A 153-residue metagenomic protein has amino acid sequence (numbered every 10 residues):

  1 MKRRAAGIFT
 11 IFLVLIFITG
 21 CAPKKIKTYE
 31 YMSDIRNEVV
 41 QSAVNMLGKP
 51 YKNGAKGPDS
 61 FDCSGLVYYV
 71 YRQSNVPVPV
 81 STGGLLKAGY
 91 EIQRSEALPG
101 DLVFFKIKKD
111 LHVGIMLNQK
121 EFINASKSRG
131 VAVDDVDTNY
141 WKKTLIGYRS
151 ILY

Functional and structural regions predicted by a protein language model:
M1-F9: Bacterial N-terminal signal peptides that target proteins for export
F17-G20: C-terminal motif of bacterial Sec signal peptides marking the signal peptidase cleavage site
A22-K25: Bacterial signal peptide processing site
T28-E30, I35-N37, V76-T138: ...with weaker cross-activation on analogous glycine-rich loops/strands in unrelated enzymes
A43-S60, V78-V80: Active-site nucleophile-His-acid catalytic modules used for acyl/amide transfer and hydrolysis across diverse enzymes
P58-Y71: Active-site nucleophilic cysteine motif
W141-Y153: Glycine- and charge-enriched low-complexity intrinsically disordered segments
